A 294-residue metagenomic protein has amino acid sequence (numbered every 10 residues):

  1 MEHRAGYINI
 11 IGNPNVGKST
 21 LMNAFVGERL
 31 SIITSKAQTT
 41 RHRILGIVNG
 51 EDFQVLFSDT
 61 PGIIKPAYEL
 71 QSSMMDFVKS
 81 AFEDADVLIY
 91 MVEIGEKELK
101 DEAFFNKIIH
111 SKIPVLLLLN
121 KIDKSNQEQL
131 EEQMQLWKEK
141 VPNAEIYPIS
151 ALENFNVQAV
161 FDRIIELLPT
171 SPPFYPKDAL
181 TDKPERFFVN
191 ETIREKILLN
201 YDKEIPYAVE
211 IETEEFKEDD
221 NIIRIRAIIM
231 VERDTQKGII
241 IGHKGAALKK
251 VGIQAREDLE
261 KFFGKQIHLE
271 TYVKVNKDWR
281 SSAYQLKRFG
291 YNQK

Functional and structural regions predicted by a protein language model:
M1-F82: Conserved G1/Walker A P-loop phosphate-binding module
G17, N156, A247: Conserved glycine(s) of the Walker
S31-I33, K100, P172-P176, L199-I211: Active-site phosphate-binding and catalytic loops of NTP-dependent enzymes
T40, I63-K65, K97-E98, S125-N126 (+1 more regions): Catalytic P-loop NTPase motifs of RecA-like helicase/translocase cores
D52, D76-A144, K217-D219: Conserved C-terminal guanine-recognition region of P-loop GTPase G domains, centered on the G4
D59, N120, S150: Active-site glycine-centered loops adjacent to acidic/histidine catalytic or metal-binding residues that shape
P114, D123-T181: Canonical P-loop GTPase G-domain recognition
E185-K294: P-loop NTP-binding site
